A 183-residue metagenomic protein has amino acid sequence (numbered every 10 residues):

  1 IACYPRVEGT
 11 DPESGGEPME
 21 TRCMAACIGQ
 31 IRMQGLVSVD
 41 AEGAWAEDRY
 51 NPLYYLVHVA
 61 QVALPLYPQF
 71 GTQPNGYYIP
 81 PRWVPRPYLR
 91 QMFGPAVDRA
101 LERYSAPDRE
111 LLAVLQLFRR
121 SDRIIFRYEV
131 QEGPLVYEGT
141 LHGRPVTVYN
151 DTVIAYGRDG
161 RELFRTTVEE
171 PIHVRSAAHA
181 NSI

Functional and structural regions predicted by a protein language model:
I1-I183: Flanking helices and flexible, charged tails adjoining ferredoxin-like Fe-S electron-transfer domains in multi-subunit
